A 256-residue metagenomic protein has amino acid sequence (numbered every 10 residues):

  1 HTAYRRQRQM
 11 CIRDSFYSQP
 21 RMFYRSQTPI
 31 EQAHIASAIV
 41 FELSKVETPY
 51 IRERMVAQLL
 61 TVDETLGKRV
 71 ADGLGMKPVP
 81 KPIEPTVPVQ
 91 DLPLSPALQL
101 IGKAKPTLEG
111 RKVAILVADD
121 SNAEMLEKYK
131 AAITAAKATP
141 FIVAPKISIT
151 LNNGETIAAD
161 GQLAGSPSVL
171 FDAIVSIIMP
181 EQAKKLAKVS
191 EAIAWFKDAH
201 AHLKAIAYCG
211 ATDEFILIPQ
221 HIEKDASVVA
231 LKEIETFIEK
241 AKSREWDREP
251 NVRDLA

Functional and structural regions predicted by a protein language model:
H1-Y4, R8-I12: Single conserved hydrophobic/aromatic residue that forms the stacking wall/gate of nucleotide- or nucleobase-binding
Y4, E47, C209: Single, functionally critical "micro-switch" positions that shape active/binding sites and transmembrane helices
D14-Q19: Short acidic (Asp/Glu) and glycine-rich catalytic loops that position anionic groups and cofactors
F23, Q27-A201, F215-A256: Extended, subdomain-level signal for the structured scaffold at the beginning of enzyme domains
H202-C209: ADP-ribose/adenylate-binding Rossmann-like module
T212: A generic "binding-loop/recognition-motif" signal
